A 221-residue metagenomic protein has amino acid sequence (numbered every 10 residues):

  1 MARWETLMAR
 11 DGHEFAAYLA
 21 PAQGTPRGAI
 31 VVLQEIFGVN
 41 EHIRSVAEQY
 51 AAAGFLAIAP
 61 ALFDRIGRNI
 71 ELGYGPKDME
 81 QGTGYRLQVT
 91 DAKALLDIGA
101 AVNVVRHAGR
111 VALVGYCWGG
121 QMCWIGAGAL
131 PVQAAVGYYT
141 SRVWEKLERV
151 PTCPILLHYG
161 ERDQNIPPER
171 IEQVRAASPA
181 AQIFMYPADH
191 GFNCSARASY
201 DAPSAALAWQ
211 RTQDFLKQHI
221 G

Functional and structural regions predicted by a protein language model:
M1-G221: N-terminal cap/leader regions of alpha/beta-hydrolase-fold enzymes, predominantly small-molecule hydrolases
